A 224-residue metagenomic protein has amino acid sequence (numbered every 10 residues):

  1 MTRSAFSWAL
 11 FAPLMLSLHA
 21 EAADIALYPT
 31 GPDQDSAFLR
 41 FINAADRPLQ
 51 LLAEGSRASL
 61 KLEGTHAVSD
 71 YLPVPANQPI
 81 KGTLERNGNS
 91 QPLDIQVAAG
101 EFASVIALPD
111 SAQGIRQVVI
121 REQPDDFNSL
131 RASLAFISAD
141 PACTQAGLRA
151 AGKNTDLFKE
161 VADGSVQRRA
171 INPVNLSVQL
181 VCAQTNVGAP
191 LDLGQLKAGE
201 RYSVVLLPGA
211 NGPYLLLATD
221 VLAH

Functional and structural regions predicted by a protein language model:
M1-A9: Bacterial N-terminal signal peptides that target proteins for export
W8-S17: Bacterial N-terminal signal peptides
A22-H224: Intrinsically disordered, low-complexity polar regions and short flexible loop motifs
